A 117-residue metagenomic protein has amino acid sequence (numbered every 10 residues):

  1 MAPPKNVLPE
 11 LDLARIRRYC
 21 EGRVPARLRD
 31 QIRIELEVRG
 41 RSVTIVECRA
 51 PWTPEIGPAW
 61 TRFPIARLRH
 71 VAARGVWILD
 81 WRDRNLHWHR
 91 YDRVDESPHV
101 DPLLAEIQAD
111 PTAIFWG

Functional and structural regions predicted by a protein language model:
M1-P58: Negatively charged, low-complexity tracts enriched in Asp/Glu with abundant Ser/Thr
P4, C20, V24-R27, R67 (+3 more regions): Unusually extended, aromatic-enriched hydrophobic runs near protein termini
D12, P64, H99-V100: Amphipathic alpha-helical interface surfaces
L36-V38, I65, W88: Generic preference for hydrophobic/aromatic residues in regular secondary structure cores
I45-W81: Short, conserved beta-strand/beta-arch hydrophobic-aromatic motifs that form part of recognition grooves or interface
R74-G117: Short, compact, well-ordered microdomains
